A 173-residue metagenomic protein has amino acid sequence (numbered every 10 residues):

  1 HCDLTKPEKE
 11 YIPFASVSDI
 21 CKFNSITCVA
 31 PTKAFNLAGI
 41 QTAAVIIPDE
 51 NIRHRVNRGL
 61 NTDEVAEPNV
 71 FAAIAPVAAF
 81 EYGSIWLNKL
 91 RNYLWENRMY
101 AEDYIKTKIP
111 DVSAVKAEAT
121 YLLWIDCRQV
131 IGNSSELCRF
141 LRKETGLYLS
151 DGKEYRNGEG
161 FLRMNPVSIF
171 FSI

Functional and structural regions predicted by a protein language model:
H1-S16: Conserved PLP phosphate-binding loop immediately N-terminal to the Schiff-base lysine helix in PLP-dependent enzymes
D3, C28-V29, A44, K116 (+2 more regions): Short beta-strand segments
S18-W95: Conserved core segment of the aminotransferase class I/II
C21, F140-L149, Y155-I173: PLP-dependent enzyme catalytic core of the Aspartate aminotransferase-like
S25, V112, L147: Short, conserved active-site loop motifs that form the nucleotide-linked donor/cofactor pocket
P48-D49, E81, D126-R128, V167-I169: Residue-level recognition of strand-loop junctions within catalytic nucleotide-signaling folds
V70, V77, Y93-E102, A114-C127 (+1 more regions): Conserved glycine-rich beta-strand-loop-beta hairpin in the small C-terminal domain of fold type I
